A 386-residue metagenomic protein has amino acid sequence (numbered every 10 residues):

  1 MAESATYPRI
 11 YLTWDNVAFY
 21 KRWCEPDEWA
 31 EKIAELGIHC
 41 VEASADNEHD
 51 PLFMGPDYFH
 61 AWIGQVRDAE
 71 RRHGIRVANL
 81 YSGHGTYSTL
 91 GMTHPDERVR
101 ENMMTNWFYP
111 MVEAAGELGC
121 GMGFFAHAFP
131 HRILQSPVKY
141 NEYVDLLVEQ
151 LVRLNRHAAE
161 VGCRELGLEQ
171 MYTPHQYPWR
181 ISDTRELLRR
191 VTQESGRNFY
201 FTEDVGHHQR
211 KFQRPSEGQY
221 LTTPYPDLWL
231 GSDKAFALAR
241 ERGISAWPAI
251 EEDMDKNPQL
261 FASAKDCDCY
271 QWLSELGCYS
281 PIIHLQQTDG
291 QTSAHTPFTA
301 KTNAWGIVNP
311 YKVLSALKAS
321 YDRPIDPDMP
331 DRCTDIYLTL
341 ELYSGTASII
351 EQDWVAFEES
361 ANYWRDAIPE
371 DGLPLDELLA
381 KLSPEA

Functional and structural regions predicted by a protein language model:
M1-C120, V152, G196-N198, R242 (+7 more regions): N-terminal pre-domain/capping segments
E3, H157-A159, L188-G196, L273 (+2 more regions): Alpha-helix termini
D15-F19, S44-E48, S82-G85, H127-F129 (+5 more regions): Active-site beta-loop-alpha junctions enriched in small/polar residues
R22-W23, D50-L52, P56, V144 (+3 more regions): Gly/Pro-rich active-site loop or hairpin
I38-S44, A78-G83, G123-A126, Y200-V205 (+2 more regions): Non-cysteine beta-strand/loop elements that form the S-adenosyl-L-methionine
H60-H73, L147-H157, L187, Q271-E275 (+1 more regions): Catalytic-core regions built around general acid/base machinery
R72, S88-E203, R210: Active-site acidic/histidine proton-transfer and metal-coordination neighborhood in alpha/beta enzyme cores
I282-H284, P330-Y343: Conserved active-site loop/cleft motifs that coordinate metal ions or position small ligands
